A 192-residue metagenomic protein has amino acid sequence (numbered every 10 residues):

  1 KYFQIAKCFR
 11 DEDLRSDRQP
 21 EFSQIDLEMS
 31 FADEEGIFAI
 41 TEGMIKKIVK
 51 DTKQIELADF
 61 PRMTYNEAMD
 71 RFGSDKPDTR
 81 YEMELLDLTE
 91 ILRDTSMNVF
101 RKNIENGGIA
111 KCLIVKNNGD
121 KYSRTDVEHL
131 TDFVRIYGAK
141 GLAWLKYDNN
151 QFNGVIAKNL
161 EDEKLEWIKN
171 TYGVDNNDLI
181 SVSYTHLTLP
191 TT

Functional and structural regions predicted by a protein language model:
K1-S30, T64-R124, T131-R135, W144: Class II aminoacyl-tRNA synthetase-like tRNA-binding/catalytic domains
E28-E35, P190: Proline-centric
D33-K46: A conserved active-site cap/scaffold subdomain adjacent to cofactor or substrate pockets
K47-P61: Flexible helix-coil linker/hinge segments at domain or subdomain boundaries
W144-D148, N153-Y184: Segments forming glycine/polar-rich beta-alpha architectures that bind adenosine-containing cofactors
T185-T191: Conserved small/polar residues in nucleotide/adenosyl-binding loops
